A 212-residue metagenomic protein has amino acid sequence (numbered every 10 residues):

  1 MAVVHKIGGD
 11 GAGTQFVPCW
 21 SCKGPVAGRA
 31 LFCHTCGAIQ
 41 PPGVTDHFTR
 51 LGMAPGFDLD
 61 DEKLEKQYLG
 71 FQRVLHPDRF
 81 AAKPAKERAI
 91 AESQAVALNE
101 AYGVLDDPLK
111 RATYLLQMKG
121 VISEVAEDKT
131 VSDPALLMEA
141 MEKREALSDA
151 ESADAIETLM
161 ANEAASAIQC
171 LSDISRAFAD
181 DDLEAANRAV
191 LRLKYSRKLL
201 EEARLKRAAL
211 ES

Functional and structural regions predicted by a protein language model:
M1-S212: C-terminal accessory/regulatory regions appended to core domains
